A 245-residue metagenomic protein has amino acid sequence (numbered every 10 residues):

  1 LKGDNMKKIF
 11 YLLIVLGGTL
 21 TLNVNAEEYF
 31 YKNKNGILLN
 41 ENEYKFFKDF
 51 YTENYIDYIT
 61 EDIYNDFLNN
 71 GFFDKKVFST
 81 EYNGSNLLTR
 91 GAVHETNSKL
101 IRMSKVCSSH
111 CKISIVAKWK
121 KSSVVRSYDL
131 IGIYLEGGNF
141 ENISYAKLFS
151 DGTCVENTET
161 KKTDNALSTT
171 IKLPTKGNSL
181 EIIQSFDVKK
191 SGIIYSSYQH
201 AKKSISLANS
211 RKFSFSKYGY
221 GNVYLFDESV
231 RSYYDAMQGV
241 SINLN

Functional and structural regions predicted by a protein language model:
L1-N5: Short, Lys/Arg-enriched N-terminal segments with co-localized hydrophobic residues within the first ~10-30 amino acids
K8-I9, E28-Y29, N70-G71, K76 (+4 more regions): Short non-domain terminal segments
I9-G17: Sec-dependent N-terminal signal peptides
Y11, F47-Y51, D74, S79 (+4 more regions): Compositionally biased, low-structure terminal segments
G18-L20, L88: Intrinsically disordered/low-complexity terminal segments and short unstructured peptides
L20-A26: Sec/Tat signal peptide C-region and signal peptidase I cleavage site
A26-N97: N-terminal propeptides/leader regions of secreted preproproteins that are proteolytically removed before maturation
G84-N245: Mature secreted bioactive peptide module from preproproteins
